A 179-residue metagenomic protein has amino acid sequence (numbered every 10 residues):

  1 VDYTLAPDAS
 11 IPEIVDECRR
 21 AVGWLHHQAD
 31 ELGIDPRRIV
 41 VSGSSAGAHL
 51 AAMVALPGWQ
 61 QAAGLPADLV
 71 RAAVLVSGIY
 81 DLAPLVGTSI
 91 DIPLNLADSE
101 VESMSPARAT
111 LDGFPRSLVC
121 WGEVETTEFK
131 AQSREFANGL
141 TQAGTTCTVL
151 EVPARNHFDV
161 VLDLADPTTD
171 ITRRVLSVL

Functional and structural regions predicted by a protein language model:
V1-L179: Alpha/beta-hydrolase superfamily serine-hydrolase fold, recognizing
